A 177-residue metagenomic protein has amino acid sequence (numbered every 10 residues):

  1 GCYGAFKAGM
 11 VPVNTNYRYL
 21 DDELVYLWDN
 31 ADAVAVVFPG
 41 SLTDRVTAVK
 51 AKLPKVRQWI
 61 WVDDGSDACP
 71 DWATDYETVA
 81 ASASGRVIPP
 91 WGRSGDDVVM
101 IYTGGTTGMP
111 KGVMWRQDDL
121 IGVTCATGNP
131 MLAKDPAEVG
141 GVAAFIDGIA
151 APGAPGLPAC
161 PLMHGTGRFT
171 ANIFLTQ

Functional and structural regions predicted by a protein language model:
C2, V113, A171: Short glycine/serine-rich donor-binding loops of glycosyltransferases
Y3-A8, N30, H164, F174-T176: Short hydrophobic alpha-helices that are characteristic scaffold elements of the AMP-binding
G4, V49, Y102, N172-L175: Hydrophobic/aromatic ligand-binding patch that stacks against planar heteroaromatic rings of cofactors or nucleotides
A5, V36, D97, T103-T106 (+2 more regions): Conserved S/T- and glycine-rich ATP-binding loop of Class I adenylate-forming
K7-A81: Structural core segment of the AMP-binding/adenylate-forming
A81-Y102, M109, M114, I146-G156: Conserved pre-ATP/AMP-binding loop-to-beta segment of ANL
V98-A126, P130-P136: Conserved AMP-binding A3 loop
V123-Q177: Conserved AMP-binding/adenylation subdomain of ANL enzymes
